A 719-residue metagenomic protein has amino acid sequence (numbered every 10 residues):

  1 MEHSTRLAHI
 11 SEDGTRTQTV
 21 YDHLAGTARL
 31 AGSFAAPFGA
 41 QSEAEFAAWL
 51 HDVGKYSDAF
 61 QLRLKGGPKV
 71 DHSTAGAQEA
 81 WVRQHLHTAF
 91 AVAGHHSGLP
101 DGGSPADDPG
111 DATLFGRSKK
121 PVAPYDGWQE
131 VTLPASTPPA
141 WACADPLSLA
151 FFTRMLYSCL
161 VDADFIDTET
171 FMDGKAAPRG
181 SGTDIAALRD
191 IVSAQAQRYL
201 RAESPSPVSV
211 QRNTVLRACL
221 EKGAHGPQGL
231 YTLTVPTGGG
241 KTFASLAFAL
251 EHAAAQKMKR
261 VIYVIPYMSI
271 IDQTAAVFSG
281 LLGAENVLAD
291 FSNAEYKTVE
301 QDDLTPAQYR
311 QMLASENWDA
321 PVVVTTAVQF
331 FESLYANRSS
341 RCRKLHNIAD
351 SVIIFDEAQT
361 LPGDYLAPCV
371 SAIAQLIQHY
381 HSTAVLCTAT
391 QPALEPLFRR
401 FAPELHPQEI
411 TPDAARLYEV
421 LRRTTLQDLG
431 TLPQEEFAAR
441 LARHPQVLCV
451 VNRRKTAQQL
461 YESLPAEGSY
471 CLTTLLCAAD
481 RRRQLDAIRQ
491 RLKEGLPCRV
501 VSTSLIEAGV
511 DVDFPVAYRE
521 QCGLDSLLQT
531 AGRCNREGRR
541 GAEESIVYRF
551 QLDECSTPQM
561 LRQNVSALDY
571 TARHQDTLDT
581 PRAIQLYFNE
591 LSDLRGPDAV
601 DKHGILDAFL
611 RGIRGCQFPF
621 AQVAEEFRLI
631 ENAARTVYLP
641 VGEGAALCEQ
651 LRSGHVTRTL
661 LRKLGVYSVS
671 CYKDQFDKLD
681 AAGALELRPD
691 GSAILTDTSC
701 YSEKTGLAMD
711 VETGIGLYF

Functional and structural regions predicted by a protein language model:
M1-Q195: Accessory nucleic-acid engagement/destabilization modules that flank
H9-E12, M268, A289-L304, N452-K455 (+2 more regions): Conserved helicase motor
T88, I377, E435-A442, V450 (+9 more regions): C-terminal helicase lobe and adjacent C-terminal extensions/tails of nucleic-acid helicase motors
G226-A249: Walker A/P-loop
M258-L282, A289-A294, A393: Conserved Walker A/P-loop ATP-binding site and its immediately adjacent core in helicase/helicase-like ATPase domains
G283-Y335: Inter-Walker segment of RecA-like/P-loop motor cores
A327-F331, R341-H379, A384: SF2 helicase catalytic motif II
A389-A442: Interdomain hinge/linker at the junction between the two RecA-like core domains of SF2 helicases
